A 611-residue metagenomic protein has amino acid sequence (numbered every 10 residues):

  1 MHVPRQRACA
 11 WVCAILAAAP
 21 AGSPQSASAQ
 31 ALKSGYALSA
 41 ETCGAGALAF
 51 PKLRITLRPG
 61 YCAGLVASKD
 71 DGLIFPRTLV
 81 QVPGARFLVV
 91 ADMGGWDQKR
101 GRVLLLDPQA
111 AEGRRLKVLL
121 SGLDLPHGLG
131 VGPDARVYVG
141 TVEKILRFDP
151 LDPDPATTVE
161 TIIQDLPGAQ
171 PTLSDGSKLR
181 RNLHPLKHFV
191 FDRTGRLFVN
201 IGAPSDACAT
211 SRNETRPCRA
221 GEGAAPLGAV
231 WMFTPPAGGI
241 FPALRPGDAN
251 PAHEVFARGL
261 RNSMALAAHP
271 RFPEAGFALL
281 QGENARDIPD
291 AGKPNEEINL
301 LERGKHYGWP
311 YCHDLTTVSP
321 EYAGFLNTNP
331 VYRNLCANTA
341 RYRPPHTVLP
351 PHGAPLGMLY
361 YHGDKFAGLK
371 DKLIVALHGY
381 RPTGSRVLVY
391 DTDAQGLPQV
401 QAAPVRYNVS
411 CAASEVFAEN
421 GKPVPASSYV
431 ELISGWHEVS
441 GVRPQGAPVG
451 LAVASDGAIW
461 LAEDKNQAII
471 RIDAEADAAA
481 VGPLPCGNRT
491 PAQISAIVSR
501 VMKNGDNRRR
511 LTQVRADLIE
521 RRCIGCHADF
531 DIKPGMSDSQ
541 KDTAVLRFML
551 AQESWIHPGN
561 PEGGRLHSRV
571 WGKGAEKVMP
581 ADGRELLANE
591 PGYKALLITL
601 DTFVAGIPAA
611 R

Functional and structural regions predicted by a protein language model:
A31-P59, A85, L186, A203-E431 (+4 more regions): Beta-propeller domain segments
C62, G72-F75, K99, R115 (+10 more regions): Beta-rich catalytic cores
A67-D71, K117-D124, I163-P167, K178-R181 (+4 more regions): Surface loop/turn motifs at the tips and blade-to-blade linkers of beta-strand repeat domains
L79, L129, F189, S263-L266 (+2 more regions): Hydrophobic core register within WD40 beta-propeller blades
F87-A91, R136-V139, R196-N200, A278-G282 (+2 more regions): Conserved beta-propeller blade signature
L120-S121, L125-P126, V142-F191: Asp-box/WD-like beta-propeller blade repeats and closely related beta-sheet repeat scaffolds
G450-P485: Blade-level signature of beta-propeller repeat domains, shared across WD40, Kelch, NHL, RCC1 and BNR/Asp-box propellers
A480-R611: Aromatic- and Gly/Pro-enriched helix-to-coil junctions and flexible linker segments
